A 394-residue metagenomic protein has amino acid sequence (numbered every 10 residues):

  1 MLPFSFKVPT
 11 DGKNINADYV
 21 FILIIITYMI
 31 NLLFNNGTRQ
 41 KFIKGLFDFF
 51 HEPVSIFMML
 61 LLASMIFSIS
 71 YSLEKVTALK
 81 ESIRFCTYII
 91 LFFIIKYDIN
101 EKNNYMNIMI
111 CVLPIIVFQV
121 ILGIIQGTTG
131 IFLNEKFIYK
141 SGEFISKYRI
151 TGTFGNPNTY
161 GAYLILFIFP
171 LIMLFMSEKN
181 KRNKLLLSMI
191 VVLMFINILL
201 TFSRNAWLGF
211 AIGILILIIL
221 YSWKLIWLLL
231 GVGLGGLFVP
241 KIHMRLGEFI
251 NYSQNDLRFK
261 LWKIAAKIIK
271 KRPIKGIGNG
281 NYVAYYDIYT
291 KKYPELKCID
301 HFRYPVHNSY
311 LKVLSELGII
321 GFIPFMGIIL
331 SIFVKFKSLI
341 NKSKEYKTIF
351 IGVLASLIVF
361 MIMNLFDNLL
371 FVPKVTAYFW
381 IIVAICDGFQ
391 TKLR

Functional and structural regions predicted by a protein language model:
M1, F21-Y28, K224-I226, E345 (+1 more regions): Transmembrane alpha-helices of multi-pass inner-membrane enzymes
M1-G37, F67, Y71: N-terminal signal-anchor transmembrane segment
I24-T27, A63-F67, C86-I90, M106-S146 (+3 more regions): Alpha-helical transmembrane segments of multi-pass inner-membrane proteins
L33-K44, K96-I108, F175-N183, L225-I226 (+2 more regions): Membrane-interface junctions at the ends of membrane-embedded or membrane-associated helices
F34-N35, I121, G127-G130, L200-T201 (+4 more regions): A membrane-periplasm/extracellular boundary helix in multi-pass inner-membrane enzymes that assemble envelope glycans
P53-L61, K75-Y97, N107-C111, I116: Aromatic-anchored transmembrane helix interface
M176-L186, I319-M361: Hydrophobic transmembrane alpha-helices and their immediate junctions
F249-K263, K275-L317: Long extracytoplasmic/lumenal interhelical loops at the membrane interface of multi-pass membrane proteins
